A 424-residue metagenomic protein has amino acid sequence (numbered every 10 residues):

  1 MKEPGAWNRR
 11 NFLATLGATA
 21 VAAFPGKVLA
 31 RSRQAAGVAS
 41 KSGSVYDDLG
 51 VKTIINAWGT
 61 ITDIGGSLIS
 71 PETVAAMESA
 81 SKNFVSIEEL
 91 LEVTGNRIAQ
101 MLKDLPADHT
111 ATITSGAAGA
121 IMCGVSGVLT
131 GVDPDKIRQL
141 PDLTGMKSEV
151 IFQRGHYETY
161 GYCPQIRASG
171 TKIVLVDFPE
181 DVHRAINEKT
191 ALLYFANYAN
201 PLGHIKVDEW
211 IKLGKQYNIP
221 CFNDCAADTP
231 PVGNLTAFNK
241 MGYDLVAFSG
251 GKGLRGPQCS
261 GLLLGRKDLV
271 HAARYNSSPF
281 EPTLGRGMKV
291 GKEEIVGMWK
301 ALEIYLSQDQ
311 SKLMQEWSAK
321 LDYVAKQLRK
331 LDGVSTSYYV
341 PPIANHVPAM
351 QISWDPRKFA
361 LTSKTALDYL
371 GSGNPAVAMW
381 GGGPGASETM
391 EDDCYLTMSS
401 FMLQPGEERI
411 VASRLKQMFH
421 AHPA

Functional and structural regions predicted by a protein language model:
M1-T19: N-terminal secretory signal peptides and thylakoid transit peptides that target proteins across membranes
L13-L16, A20, G37-I55, G59-I64 (+8 more regions): Conserved PLP-enzyme active-site core in the AAT-like
D63, S67-L68, V74-A75, S79-R97: Metallocofactor- and cofactor-centric catalytic cores in central/energy metabolism, strongly enriched
I87-E92, A107-A111, G285-K289, Q308-W317 (+3 more regions): Flexible, glycine/charged-enriched surface loops at secondary-structure junctions
L302-K326: Structural signature of PLP-dependent enzymes
R329-M418: Conserved C-terminal alpha-helix-loop-beta "cap" of PLP-dependent enzymes that closes/shapes the active-site mouth
